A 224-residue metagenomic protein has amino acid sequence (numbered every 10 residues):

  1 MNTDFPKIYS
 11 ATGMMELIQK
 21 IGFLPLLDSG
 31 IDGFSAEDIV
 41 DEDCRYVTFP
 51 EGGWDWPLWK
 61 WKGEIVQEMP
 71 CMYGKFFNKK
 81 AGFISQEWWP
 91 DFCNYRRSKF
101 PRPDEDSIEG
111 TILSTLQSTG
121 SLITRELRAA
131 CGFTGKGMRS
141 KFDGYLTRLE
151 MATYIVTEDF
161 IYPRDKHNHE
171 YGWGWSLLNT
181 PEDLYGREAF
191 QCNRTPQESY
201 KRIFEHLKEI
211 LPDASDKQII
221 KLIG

Functional and structural regions predicted by a protein language model:
M1-G224: Long, low-complexity intrinsically disordered regions
